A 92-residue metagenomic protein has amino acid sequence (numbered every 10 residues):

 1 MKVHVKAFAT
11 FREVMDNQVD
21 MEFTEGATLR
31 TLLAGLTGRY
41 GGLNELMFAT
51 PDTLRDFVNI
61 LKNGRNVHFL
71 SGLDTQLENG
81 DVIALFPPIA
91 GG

Functional and structural regions predicted by a protein language model:
M1-G91: Ubiquitin-like/PB1-type beta-grasp interaction modules and other compact soluble beta-rich domains
